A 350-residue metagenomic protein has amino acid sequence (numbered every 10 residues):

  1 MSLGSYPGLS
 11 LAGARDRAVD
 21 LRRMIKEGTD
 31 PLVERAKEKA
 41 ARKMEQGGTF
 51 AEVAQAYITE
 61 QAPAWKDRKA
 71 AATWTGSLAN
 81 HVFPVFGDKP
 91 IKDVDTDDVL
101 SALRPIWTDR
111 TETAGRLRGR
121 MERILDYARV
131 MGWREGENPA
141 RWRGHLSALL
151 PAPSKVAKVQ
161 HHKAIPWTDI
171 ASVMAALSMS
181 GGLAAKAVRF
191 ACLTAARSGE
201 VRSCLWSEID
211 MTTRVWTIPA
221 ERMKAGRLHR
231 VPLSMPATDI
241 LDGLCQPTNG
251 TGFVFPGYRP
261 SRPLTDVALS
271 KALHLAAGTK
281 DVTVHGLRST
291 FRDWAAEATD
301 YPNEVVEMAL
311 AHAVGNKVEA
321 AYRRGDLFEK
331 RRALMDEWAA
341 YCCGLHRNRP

Functional and structural regions predicted by a protein language model:
M1-L9: A short, exposed loop/beta-hairpin motif centered on an aromatic-Gly-Thr core
V19, R23-V33, K43-T108, I124-Y127 (+1 more regions): Basic/aromatic-enriched alpha-helical hairpins
Q46, F50, A54, D67-A70 (+11 more regions): Hydrophobic (often cysteine-bearing) scaffold residues that line and stabilize catalytic clefts of nucleotide/cofactor
A64, I106-E122, V130-C204, T212 (+4 more regions): Basic, Lys/Arg- and aromatic-enriched nucleic-acid-binding interface segment
V99, M121, A195, V201 (+2 more regions): Short, basic/aromatic-rich helical patch in the C-terminal catalytic core of site-specific tyrosine
I124, A164-S172, T213, R222 (+5 more regions): Active-site/catalytic core of tyrosine-dependent DNA strand-transfer enzymes
T217-G226, T238, S261-R262, D300 (+1 more regions): Catalytic-site neighborhood detector that most strongly recognizes the C-terminal catalytic loop/helix of tyrosine
